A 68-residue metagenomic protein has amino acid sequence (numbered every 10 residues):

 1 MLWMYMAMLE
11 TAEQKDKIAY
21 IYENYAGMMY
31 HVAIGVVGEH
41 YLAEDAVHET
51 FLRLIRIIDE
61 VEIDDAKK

Functional and structural regions predicted by a protein language model:
M1-M28, G35, R56: N-terminal module of bacterial RNA polymerase sigma factors
M8-T11, I34, V47-T50, V61-E62: A general, composition-driven signal for non-globular sequence regions
K17, M28, V32, L42 (+1 more regions): Amphipathic alpha-helical recognition patches that constitute DNA-binding helices
Y22, E44, D64: Catalytic tyrosine of NAD(P)H-dependent dehydrogenase/reductases that use a Tyr as the general acid/base
M29, A33, A43-L54: Short, small-hydrophobic-rich alpha-helical interface motif
F51-K67: Sigma70-family region 2
